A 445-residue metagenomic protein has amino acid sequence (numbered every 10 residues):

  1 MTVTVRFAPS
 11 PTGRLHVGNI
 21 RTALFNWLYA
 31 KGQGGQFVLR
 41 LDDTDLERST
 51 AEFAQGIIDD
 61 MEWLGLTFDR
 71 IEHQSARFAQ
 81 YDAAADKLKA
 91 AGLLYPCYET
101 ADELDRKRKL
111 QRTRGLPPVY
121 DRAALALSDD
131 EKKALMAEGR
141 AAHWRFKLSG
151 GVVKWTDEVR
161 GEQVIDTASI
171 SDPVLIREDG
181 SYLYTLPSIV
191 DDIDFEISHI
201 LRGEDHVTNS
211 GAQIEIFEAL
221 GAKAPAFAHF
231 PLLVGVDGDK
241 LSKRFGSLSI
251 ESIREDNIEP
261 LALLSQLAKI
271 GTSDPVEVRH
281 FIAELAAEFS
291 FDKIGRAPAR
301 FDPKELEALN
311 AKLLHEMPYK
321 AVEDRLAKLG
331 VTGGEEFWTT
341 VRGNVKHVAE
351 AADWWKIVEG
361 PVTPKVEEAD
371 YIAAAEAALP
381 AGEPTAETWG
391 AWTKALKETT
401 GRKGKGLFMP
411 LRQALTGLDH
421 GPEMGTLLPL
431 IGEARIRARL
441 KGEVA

Functional and structural regions predicted by a protein language model:
M1-L116, N209-A222: N-terminal Rossmann-like or analogous alpha/beta NTP/dinucleotide-binding catalytic cores that position adenine
R6-P11, L39-D43, F195-I200, K394 (+1 more regions): Glycine- and acidic
G13, G18, G34-G35, G65 (+13 more regions): Glycine-centered flexibility sites
W27-L28, M61, T185-P187, L411: Hydrophobic alpha-helical segments in the ANL/AMP-binding
E47-A51, Q55, Q74, T167 (+4 more regions): Conserved nucleotide- and phosphate/pyrophosphate-binding catalytic cores in adenylate/nucleotidyl-handling enzymes
P96, T100-H229, V234-L241, S249 (+1 more regions): Active-site cores that bind ATP or allylic diphosphates and position pyrophosphate for catalysis
